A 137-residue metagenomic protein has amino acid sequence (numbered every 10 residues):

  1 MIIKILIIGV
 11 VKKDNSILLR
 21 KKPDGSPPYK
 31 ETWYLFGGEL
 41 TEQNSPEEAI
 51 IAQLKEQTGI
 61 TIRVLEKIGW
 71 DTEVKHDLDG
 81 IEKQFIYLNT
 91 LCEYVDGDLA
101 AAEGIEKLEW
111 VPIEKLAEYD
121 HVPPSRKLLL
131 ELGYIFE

Functional and structural regions predicted by a protein language model:
M1-I3, Y29-T32, D79-I86: A generic structural micro-feature
M1-L18, F36-E39, Y87-L91: Conserved N-terminal beta-strand and adjoining loop/helix that marks the start of the Nudix/MutT-like hydrolase domain
S16-Q57: Conserved Nudix-box catalytic region and its N-terminal flanking loop in Nudix hydrolases and closely related
I17, G97-A100: Short helix-loop capping/hinge motifs at secondary-structure junctions, enriched in acidic/polar residues
T61-W70: A short coil-to-beta-strand element that immediately follows conserved catalytic motifs
T72-D98: Active-site-adjacent beta-strand/loop module that shapes the phosphate/pyrophosphate-binding cleft
A100-L130: NUDIX/MutT-family hydrolases
